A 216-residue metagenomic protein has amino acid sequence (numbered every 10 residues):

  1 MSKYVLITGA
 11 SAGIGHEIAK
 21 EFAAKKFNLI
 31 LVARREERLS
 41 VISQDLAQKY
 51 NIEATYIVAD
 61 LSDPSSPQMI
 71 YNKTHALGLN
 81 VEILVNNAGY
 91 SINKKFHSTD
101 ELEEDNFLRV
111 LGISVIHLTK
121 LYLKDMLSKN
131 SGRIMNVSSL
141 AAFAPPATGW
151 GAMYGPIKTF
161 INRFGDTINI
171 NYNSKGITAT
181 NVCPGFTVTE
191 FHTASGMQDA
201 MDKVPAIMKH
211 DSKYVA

Functional and structural regions predicted by a protein language model:
S11-G13: Conserved glycine-rich cofactor-binding loop
K25-I42: Conserved glycine-rich Rossmann-like NAD(P)H-binding loop of the short-chain dehydrogenase/reductase
E37, V58-M69, E101: The beta1-alpha1 cofactor-binding region of Rossmann-like NAD(H)/NADP(H)-dependent oxidoreductases
K95-H97, E103-L108: Substrate-binding pocket helix/loop in short-chain dehydrogenase/reductase
T119, I157: Active-site helix of classical SDR
S139: Residue(s) in the substrate-gating loop at a strand-loop-helix junction that position the organic substrate next
I170-A216: SDR active-site lid
